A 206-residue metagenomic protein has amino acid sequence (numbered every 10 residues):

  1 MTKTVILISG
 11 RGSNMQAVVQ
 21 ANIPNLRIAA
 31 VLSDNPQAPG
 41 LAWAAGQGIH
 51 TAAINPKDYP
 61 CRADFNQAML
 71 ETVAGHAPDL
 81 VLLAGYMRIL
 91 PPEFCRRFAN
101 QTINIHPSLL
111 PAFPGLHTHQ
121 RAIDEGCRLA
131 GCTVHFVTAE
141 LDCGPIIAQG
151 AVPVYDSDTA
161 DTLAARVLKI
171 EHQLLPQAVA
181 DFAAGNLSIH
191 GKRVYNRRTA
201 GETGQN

Functional and structural regions predicted by a protein language model:
M1-W43: N-terminal Rossmann-like dinucleotide-binding module
Q16, I189-N206: Short, basic/aromatic-enriched C-terminal tail that caps enzymatic domains
A21, D34, A84-N196: Donor/substrate-binding cores of folate-linked one-carbon enzymes
R27-A30, H50-A52, Q101: Conserved beta-strand segments of alpha/beta enzyme cores
Q47-G48, F98: Short, structured coil segments at secondary-structure junctions
A52-K57, I105: Short beta->alpha connector loops at strand-helix junctions that form conserved, small/polar/Pro-enriched
A53, P60-P78, M87: Glycine/small-residue-rich loop that forms an oxyanion/phosphate-binding "nest" at active or ligand-binding sites
V81: Structured binding elements
